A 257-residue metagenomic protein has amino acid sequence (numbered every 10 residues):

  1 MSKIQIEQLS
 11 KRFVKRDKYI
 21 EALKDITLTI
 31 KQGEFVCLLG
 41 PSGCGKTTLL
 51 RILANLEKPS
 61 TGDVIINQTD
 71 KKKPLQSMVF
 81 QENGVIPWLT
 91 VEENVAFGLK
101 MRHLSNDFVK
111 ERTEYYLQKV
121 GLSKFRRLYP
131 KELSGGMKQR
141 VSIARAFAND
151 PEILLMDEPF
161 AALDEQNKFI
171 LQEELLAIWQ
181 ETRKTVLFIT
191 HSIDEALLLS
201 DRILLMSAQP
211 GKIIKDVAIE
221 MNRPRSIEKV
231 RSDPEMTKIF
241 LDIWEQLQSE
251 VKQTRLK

Functional and structural regions predicted by a protein language model:
L39-P41: The feature captures the beta-strand-to-loop junction immediately N-terminal to the Walker
A54: Helix-to-loop junction immediately C-terminal to a conserved catalytic motif
G62-K72: Conserved ABC transporter NBD signature motif
E92-K100, K110, E114, A218: Short helical segment in ABC ATPase nucleotide-binding domains corresponding to the A-loop/adjacent helical element
L128-K131, N149: Conserved signature/switch motifs of ABC ATPase nucleotide-binding domains
L154-D157: Catalytic Walker B motif of ABC-type/P-loop ATPase nucleotide-binding domains
